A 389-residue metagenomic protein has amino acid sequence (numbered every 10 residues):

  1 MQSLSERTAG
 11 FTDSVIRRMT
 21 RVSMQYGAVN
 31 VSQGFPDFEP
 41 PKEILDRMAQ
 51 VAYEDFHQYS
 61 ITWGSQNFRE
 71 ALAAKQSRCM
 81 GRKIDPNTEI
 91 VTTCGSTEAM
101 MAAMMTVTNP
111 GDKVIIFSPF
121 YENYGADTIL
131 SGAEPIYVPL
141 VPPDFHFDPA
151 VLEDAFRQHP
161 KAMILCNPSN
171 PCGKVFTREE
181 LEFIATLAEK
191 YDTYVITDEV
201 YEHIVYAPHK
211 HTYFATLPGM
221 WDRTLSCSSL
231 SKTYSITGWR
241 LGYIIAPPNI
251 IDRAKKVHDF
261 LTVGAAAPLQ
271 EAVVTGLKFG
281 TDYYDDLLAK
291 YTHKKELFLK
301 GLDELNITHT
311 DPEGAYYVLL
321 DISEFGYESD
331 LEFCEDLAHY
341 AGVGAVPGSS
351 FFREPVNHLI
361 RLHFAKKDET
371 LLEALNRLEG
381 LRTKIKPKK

Functional and structural regions predicted by a protein language model:
M1-L4, A9-V15, M19-Y26, S32-V51 (+2 more regions): PLP-dependent class I/II
D55-Y59: A short acidic, glycine-rich active-site loop that binds or catalyzes chemistry on phosphate/adenosine moieties
W63-G64: Short beta-strand to alpha-helix junction loop
